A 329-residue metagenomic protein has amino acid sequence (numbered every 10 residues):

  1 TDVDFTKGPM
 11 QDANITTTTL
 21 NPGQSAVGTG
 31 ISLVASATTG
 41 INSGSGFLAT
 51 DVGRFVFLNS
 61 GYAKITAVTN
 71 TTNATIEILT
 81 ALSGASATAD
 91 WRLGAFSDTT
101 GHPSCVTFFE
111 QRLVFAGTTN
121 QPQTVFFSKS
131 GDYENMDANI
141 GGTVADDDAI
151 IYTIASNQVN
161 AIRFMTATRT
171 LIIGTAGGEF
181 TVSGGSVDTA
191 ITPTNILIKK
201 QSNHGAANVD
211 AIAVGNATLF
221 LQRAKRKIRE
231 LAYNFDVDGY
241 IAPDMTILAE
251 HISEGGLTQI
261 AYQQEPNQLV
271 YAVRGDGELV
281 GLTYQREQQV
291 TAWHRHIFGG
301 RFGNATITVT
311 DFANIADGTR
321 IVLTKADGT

Functional and structural regions predicted by a protein language model:
T1-A87, I241-S253, H294-T329: Autoprocessing Asn-cyclization modules and mimics
R92-E110, G117-P266, Q285-G299: Beta-propeller and closely related beta-pinwheel folds
V114-F115, I321: Short, hydrophobic/proline-enriched secondary-structure or compact coil segments at domain edges
Q268-V270: Structural hallmark of WD40 beta-propellers
V273: RNase H-like, metal-dependent nuclease domains and their acidic two-metal-ion catalytic environment used
